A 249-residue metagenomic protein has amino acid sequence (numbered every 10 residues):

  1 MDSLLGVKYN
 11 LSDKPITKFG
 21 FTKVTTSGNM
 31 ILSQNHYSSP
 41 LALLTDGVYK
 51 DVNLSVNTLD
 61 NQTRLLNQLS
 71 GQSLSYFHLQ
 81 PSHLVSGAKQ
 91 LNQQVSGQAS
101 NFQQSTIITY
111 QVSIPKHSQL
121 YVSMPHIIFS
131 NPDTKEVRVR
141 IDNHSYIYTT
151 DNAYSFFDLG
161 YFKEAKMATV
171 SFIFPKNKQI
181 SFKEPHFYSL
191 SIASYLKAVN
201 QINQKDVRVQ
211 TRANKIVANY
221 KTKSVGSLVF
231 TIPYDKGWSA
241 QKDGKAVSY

Functional and structural regions predicted by a protein language model:
M1-Q94, F102, I107-Y110, K135-I141 (+2 more regions): Conserved luminal/periplasmic juxtamembrane motif of membrane-embedded glycan-processing enzymes
H83-Y249: Active-site-proximal, structured, solvent-exposed surfaces of multi-pass membrane proteins that position macromolecular
